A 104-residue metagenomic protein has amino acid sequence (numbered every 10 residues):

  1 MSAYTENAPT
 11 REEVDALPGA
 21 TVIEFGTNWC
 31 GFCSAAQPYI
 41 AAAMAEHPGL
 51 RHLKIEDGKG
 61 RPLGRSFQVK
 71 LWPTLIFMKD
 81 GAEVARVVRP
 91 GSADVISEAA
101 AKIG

Functional and structural regions predicted by a protein language model:
M1-A20: N-terminal leader/targeting and pre-domain segments
A20-T21, P73: Alpha/beta-hydrolase fold active-site loops
F25, M44, P48-P62: Thiol-based oxidoreductase modules, predominantly thioredoxin-like and allied folds used for disulfide exchange
G26-W29, L71: Short pre-active-site segment immediately N-terminal to redox-active cysteine/selenocysteine motifs in thiol-based
C30-C33, L75: The canonical Cys-X-X-Cys-His
F32-E46: Typically the conserved alpha-helix immediately C-terminal to a functionally engaged Cys/Sec in thioredoxin-like
F67-I76: Structural micro-motif
I76-G104: Non-catalytic, surface beta->alpha helical segment in thiol-disulfide oxidoreductase systems
